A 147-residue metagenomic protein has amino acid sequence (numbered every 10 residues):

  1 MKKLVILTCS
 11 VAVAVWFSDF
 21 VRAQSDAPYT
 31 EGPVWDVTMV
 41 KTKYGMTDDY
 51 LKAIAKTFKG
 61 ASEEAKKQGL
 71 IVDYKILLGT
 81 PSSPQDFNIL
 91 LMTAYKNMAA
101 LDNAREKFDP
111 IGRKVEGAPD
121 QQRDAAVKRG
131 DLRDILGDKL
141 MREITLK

Functional and structural regions predicted by a protein language model:
M1-C9, V13: Bacterial N-terminal signal peptides that target proteins for export
W16-A23: Sec/Tat signal peptide C-region and signal peptidase I cleavage site
Q24-D49: Immediate post-signal-peptide N-terminus of mature secreted/exported proteins
D26-Y29, G60, E64-V72, M92-R142: An amphipathic, aromatic/His-enriched active-site/gating alpha helix that lines ligand/cofactor pockets
V34-D36, F87-I89, D134: Residues that flank catalytic or metal-binding motifs in active/ligand-binding sites
T38, Y50, L91, L101: Hydrophobic pocket/interface hotspot
K43-L90: N-terminal, post-signal-peptide region of Sec/Tat-exported proteins
L146-K147: Short, solvent-exposed mixed-charge patches
